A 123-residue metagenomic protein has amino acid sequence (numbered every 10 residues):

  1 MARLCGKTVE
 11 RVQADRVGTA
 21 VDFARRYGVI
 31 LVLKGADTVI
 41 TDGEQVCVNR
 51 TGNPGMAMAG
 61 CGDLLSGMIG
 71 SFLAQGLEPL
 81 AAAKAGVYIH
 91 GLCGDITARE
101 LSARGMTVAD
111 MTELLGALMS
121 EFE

Functional and structural regions predicted by a protein language model:
M1-T51: Glycine-rich phosphate/dinucleotide-binding loop and adjoining beta-alpha-beta core of small-molecule
A2-R3, M58-I89: Short, small-residue alpha-helix embedded
R3-G6, R50-M56, S66, G70 (+1 more regions): Short beta-alpha connecting loops at secondary-structure transitions that line or flank enzyme active sites
T8, Y27-L31, S66-Q75, M119-E123: Low-complexity, flexible helical/coil segments
E10-D15, G76-A81, S102-M106: Short, charged, surface-exposed loops that flank catalytic or proteolytic processing sites
R16-A24, P79-C93, V108-G116: Short, well-structured alpha-helical segments that form the helix of a local strand-helix-strand
L33-G35, D42, R50-T51, G60-G62 (+3 more regions): Active-site proximal loops enriched in glycine and acidic residues that flank catalytic Cys/His/Asp and coordinate
A36, C93-E123: Charged C-terminal helix
